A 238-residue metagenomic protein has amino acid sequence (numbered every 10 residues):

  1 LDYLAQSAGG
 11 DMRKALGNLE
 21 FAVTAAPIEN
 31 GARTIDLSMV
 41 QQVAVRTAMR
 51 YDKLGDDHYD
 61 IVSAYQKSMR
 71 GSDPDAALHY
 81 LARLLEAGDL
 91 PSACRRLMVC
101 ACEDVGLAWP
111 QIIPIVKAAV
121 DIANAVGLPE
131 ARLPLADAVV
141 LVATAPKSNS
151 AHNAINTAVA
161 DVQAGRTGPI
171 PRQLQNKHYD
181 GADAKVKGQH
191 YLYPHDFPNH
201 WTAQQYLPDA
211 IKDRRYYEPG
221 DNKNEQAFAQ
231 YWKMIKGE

Functional and structural regions predicted by a protein language model:
D2-S7, R13-I28, S38-V45, S63-K67 (+2 more regions): C-terminal helical "lid" of AAA+/P-loop NTPase domains
Q6-R13, G55, Y59, I113 (+1 more regions): Electropositive phosphate-/nucleotide-binding environments in soluble metabolic enzymes
A8, V23-A26, A48-Y51, A101 (+3 more regions): Short amphipathic alpha-helical interaction patches enriched in hydrophobic/aromatic residues with interspersed Lys/Arg
G9-M12, N30, G88, W109: Residues at alpha-helix boundaries and short interhelical turns
L19, T24-R50, S92-L97, A154-V159 (+1 more regions): Conserved C-terminal helix/linker of AAA+ ATPases
N30, T47-Y59, D73: Inter-lobe coupling/hinge segments of SF2-like helicase ATPases
G71-W201, P208-E238: Terminal-proximal interaction/regulatory segments of ATP-powered molecular machines
